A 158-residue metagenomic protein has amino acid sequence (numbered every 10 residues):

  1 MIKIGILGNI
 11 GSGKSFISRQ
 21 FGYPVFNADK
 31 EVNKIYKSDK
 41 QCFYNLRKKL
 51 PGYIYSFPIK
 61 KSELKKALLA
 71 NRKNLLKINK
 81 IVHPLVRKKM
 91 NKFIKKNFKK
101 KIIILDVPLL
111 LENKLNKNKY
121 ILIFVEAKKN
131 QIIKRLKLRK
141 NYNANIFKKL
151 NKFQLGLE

Functional and structural regions predicted by a protein language model:
I4-I6: Hydrophobic anchor at the beta1->P-loop junction of P-loop NTPases
I10: The conserved Walker
K14: Conserved lysine of the Walker
G22-K30, K40-Q41: Post-Walker A helix-loop "phosphate-sensing" segment adjacent to the P-loop in P-loop NTPases
D29, I78, I104, F147: Residue-level signal for inorganic ion chemistry
N33-K99: ATP-dependent small-molecule kinase phosphotransfer cores that center on conserved nucleotide phosphate-binding segments
K89-M90, F98, N116-N118, K129 (+1 more regions): Small-molecule kinase domains that catalyze NTP-dependent phosphoryl transfer to phosphate-bearing small molecules
